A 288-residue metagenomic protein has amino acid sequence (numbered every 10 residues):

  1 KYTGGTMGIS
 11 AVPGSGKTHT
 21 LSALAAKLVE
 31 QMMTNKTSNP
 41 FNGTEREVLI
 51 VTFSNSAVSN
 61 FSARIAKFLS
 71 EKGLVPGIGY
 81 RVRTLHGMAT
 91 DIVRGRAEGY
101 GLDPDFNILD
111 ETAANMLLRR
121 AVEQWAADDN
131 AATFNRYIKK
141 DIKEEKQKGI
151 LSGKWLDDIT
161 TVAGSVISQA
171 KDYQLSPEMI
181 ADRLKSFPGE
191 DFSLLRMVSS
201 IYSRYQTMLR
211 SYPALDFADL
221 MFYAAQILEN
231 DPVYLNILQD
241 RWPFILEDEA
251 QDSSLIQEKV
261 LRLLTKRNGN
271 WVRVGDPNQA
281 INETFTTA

Functional and structural regions predicted by a protein language model:
K1-L21, L49, R81, D110-A114 (+1 more regions): Conserved helicase NTPase motor core
K1-P104, I108, N236: P-loop NTPase Walker
K27-T34, R64-E71, G95-R96, R120-D128 (+4 more regions): Active-site catalytic microenvironments for nucleophilic, acid-base chemistry
M32-G43, A132-K148, N230, Y234-R241: Short helix/loop segment immediately N-terminal to the Walker
P76, G99-S200: ATP-hydrolysis module of ASCE/P-loop NTPase motor domains, specifically the Walker B Asp-Glu catalytic pair
M88, K140, V166, Y223-A224 (+1 more regions): Short acidic/histidine-centered micro-motifs embedded in hydrophobic/aromatic stretches that mark compact functional
